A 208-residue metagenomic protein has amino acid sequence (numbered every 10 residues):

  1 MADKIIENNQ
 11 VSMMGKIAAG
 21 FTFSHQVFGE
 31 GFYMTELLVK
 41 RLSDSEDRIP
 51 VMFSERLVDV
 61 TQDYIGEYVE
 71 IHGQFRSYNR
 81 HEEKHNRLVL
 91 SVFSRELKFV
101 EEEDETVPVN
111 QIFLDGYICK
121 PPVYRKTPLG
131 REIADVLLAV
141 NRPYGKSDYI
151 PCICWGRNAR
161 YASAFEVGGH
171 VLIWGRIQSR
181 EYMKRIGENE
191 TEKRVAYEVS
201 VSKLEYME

Functional and structural regions predicted by a protein language model:
M1-E208: OB-fold and OB-like single-stranded nucleic-acid-recognition modules and their adjacent interaction interfaces
